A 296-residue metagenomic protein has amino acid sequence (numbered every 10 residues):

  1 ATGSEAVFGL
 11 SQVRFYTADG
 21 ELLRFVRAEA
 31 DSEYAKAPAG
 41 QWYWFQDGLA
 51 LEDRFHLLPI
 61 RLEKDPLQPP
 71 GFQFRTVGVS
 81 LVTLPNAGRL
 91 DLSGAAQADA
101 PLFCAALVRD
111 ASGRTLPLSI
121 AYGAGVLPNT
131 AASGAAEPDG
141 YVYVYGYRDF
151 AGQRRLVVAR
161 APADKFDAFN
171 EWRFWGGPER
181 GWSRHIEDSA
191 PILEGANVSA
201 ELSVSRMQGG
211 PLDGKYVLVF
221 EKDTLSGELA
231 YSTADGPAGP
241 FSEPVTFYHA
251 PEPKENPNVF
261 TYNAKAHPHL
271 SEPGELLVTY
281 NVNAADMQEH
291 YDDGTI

Functional and structural regions predicted by a protein language model:
A1-Q41, A50-R114, E137-N197, S205-N256 (+2 more regions): Beta-rich carbohydrate-recognition and catalytic domains
F45-D47, G123-A124, E201-S203, N263-K265: Conserved beta-strand position repeated once per blade in WD40 beta-propeller domains
L118-S133, G195-A200: A Trp-anchored, charged/polar loop motif used as the substrate-binding/catalytic surface of acyl/ester-handling
L127-A132, S205-M207, A266-H269: Beta-propeller blade termini
